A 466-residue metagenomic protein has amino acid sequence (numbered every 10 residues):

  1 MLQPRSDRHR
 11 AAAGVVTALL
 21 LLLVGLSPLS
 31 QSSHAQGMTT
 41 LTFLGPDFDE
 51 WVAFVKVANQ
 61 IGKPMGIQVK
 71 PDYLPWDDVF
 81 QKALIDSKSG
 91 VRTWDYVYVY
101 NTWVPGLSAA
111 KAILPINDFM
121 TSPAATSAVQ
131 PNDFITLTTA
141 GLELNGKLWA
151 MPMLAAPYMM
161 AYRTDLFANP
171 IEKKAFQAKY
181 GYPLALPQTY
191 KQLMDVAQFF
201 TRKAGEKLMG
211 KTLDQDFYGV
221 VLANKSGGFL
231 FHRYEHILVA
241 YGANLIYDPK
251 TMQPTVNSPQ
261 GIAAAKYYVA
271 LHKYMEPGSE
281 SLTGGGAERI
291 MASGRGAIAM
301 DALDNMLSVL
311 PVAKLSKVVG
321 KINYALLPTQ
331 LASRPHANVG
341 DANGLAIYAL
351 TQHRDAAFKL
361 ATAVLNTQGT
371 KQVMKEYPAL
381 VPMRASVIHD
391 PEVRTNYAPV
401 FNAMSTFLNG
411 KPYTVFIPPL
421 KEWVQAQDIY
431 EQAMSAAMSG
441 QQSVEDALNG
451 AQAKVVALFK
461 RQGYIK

Functional and structural regions predicted by a protein language model:
L2-R5, G14, L26-A112, T121-P131 (+8 more regions): Conserved N-terminal structural module of periplasmic/extracytoplasmic solute-binding proteins
V55-K56, D77-P115, A128-A150, M160 (+4 more regions): Pocket-flanking alpha-helical
P64-M65, K88, L166, I262 (+6 more regions): Extracytoplasmic/periplasmic substrate-recognition and gating elements
N101-M159, A168, K191, G210-D216 (+4 more regions): Hinge/lid segment of periplasmic solute-binding proteins
N117-D133, K174-L186, T212-L213, V220-G227 (+6 more regions): Short, solvent-exposed loop/beta-turn-alpha elements that line the ligand-binding surface or hinge of extracytoplasmic
E143-L154, Y158, A185-Q253, G296: Extracytoplasmic/periplasmic solute-binding protein
Q192-T201, H236-S281, N323, L327: Glycine-centered hinge/linker elements that transmit conformational signals in sensory and ligand-binding systems
V319-T329, K375-Q432, A436, R461-K466: Long, aromatic- and glycine/proline-rich binding clefts that accommodate carbohydrate-like moieties
